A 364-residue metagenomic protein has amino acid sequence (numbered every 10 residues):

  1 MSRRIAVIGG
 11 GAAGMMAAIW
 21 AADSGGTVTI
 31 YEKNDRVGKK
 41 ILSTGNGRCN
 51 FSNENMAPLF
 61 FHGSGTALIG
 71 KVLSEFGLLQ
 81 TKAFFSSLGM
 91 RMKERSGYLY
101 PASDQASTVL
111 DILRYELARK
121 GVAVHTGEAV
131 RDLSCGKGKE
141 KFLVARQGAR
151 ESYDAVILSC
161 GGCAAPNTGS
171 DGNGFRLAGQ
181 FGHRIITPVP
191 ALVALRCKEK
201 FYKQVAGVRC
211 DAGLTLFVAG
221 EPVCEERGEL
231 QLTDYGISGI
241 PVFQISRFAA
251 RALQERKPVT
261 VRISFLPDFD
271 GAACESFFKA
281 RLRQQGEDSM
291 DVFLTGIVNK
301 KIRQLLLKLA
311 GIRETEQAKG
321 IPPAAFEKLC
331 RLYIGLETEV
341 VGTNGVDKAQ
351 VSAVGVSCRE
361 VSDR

Functional and structural regions predicted by a protein language model:
R3, R146-A155, E225-E226: Core beta-strand elements of the Rossmann-like FAD/NAD(P) dinucleotide-binding domain in flavoenzyme oxidoreductases
R3-I30: N-terminal Rossmann-like FAD-binding beta1-loop-alpha1 element of flavoenzymes
A6-I8, Y31, V130, E151-N167 (+2 more regions): Short hydrophobic core segments
A22-N46: Glycine-rich FAD pyrophosphate-binding loop
D35-V37, L42-S43, F51-P58, R91 (+2 more regions): An anion/pyrophosphate-binding glycine-rich loop and adjacent beta-alpha core in soluble alpha-beta enzymes
R48-S96: Glycine-rich active-site loop/strand segments that organize a redox cofactor
T126, R303-R364: A glycine-rich dinucleotide-binding beta-alpha-beta segment and adjacent secondary-structure elements that constitute
T126-E140: A conserved short coil-to-beta-strand element within the FAD-binding core of flavoproteins
